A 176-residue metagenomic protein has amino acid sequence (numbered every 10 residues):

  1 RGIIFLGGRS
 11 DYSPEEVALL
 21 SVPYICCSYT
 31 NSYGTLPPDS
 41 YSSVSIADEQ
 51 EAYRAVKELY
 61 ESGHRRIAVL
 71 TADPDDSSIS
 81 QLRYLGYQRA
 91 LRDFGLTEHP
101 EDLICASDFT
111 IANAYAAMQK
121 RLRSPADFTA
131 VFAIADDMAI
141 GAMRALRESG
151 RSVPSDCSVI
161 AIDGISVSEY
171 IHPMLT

Functional and structural regions predicted by a protein language model:
R1-G7, A68-T71, I104, P125-A135 (+1 more regions): Periplasmic-binding protein-like
R1-K57, E61, R123, D127: Alpha-helical recognition/docking segments in bacterial nutrient-uptake and carbohydrate-utilization systems
P14-V22, D93, A142-R151: Glycosyltransferases and closely related glycan-assembly transferases that use nucleotide-activated donors
Y24-C26, Y41-S43, V69, L103-I104 (+2 more regions): Conserved beta-strand scaffold positions in the cores of enzyme catalytic domains, especially in NTP/NDP-utilizing
L36-S40, T71, Y170-M174: Short acidic, glycine/proline-rich loop/turn micro-motifs
S43-R54, L70-A117, F132-I140, I162-G164: Hinge/beta->alpha junction and helix N-cap segments in small-molecule ligand-binding domains
R65-R66, E98-D102, V153-V159: Short acidic capping loops at alpha-helix termini that bridge into adjacent secondary structure
A117-T176: Flexible loop/turn connectors
